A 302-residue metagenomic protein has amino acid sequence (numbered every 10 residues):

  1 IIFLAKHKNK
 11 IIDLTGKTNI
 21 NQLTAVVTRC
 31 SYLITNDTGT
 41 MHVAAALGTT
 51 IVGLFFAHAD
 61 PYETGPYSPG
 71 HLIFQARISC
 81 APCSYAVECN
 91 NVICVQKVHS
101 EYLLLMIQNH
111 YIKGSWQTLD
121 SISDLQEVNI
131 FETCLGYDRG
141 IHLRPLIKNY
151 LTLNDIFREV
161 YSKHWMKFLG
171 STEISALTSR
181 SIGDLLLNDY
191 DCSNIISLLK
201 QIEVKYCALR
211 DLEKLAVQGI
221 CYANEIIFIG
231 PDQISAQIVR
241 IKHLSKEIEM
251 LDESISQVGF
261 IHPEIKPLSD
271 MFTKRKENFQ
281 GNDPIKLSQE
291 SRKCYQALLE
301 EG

Functional and structural regions predicted by a protein language model:
I1-F56: Donor-binding and catalytic core of enzymes assembling or modifying cell-surface/extracellular glycoconjugates
I1-L4, R29, L103, S254 (+2 more regions): Generic low-polarity alpha-helical segments
F3, N9-I12, N19-Q22, G48 (+6 more regions): C-terminal or late-domain output modules
L14, G53-H58, Q75-S79, L187-L198: Short flexible/disordered coil segments
A25, E63-P66, Y295: Short glycine-biased active-site loop of nucleotidyltransferases that positions the nucleotide triphosphate and helps
A46-L125, N129, G136, L151-T152: Nucleotide-sugar donor-binding patch of glycosyltransferase catalytic domains
L125-L187: Acidic, Ser/Thr-rich low-complexity intrinsically disordered segments
H164-G302: C-terminal non-catalytic accessory extensions
